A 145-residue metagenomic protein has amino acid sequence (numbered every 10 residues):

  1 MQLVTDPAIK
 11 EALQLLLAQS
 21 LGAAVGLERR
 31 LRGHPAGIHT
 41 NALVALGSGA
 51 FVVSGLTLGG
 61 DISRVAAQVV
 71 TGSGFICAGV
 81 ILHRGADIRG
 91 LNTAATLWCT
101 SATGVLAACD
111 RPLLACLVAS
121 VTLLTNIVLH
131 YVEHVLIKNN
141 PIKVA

Functional and structural regions predicted by a protein language model:
M1-V65, L117, Y131-E133: Alpha-helical transmembrane segments and their membrane-interface boundaries that form or gate the permeation pathway
Q14, R64-T71, D110-L123: Loop-to-transmembrane alpha-helix initiation sites
G26, V70-I81, T100-D110, N126-L136: Alpha-helical membrane-embedding segments and immediately adjacent membrane-interface amphipathic helices
L31-A36, L82-T93: Membrane-helix interface "capping/anchor" motifs
N41-V53, G74-I76, A95-C109: Small-residue-rich segments of transmembrane alpha-helices in multi-pass membrane proteins, especially helix faces
G55-D61, I81-I88: Transmembrane alpha-helix boundary signature
R111-A145: Canonical alpha-helical transmembrane segment with a positive-inside/aromatic-interface signature
